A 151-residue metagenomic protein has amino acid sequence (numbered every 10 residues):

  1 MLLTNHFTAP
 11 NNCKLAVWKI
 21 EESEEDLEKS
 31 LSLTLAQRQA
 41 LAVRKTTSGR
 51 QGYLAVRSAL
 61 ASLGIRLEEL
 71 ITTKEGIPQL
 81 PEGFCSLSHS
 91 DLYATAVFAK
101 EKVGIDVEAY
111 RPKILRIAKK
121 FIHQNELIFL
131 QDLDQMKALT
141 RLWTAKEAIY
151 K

Functional and structural regions predicted by a protein language model:
M1-K151: Core catalytic alpha/beta fold that binds nucleotide/phospho-ligands
